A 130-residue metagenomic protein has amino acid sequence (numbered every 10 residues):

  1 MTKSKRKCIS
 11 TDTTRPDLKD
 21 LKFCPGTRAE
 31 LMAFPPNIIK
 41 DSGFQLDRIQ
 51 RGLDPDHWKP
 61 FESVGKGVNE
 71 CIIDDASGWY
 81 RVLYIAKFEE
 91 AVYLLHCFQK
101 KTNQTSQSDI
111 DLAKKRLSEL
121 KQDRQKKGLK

Functional and structural regions predicted by a protein language model:
M1-W79, F88-A91, Q99-K130: Basic, Lys/Arg-enriched alpha-helical interface segments
V82: Portal/gating segments that form or line small-molecule/metal binding sites
I85: Catalytic DNA-binding helix-loop module of base-excision-repair DNA glycosylases/AP lyases
L95: ATP-dependent carboxylate-activation loops
